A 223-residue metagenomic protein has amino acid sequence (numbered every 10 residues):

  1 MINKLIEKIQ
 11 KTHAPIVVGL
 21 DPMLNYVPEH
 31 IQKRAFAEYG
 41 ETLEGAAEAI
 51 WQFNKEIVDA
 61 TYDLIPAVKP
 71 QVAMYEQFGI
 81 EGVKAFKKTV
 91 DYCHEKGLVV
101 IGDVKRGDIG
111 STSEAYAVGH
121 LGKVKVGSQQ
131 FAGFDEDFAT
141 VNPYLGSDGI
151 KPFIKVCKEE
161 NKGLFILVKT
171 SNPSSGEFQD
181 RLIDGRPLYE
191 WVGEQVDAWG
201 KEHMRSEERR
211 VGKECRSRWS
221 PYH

Functional and structural regions predicted by a protein language model:
M1-A60: N-terminal glycine-rich anion-binding loop in soluble enzyme alpha/beta folds
V18, V68, D103, A139: Conserved, mostly hydrophobic/aromatic
G19-N25, A73-Y75, K105-I109, N142-Y144 (+2 more regions): Active-site beta-loop-alpha junctions enriched in small/polar residues
A46, P70-G82: Glycine-rich, proline-tolerant flexible connector loops at the mouths of alpha/beta enzymes
V58-L64, E95, I154-E159: Acidic (Asp/Glu)-rich catalytic clusters
K87-D108: Catalytic PLP-binding core of fold-type I/II PLP enzymes
D108-E207: Conserved anion-binding
G212-H223: Positively charged, low-complexity/disordered segments
